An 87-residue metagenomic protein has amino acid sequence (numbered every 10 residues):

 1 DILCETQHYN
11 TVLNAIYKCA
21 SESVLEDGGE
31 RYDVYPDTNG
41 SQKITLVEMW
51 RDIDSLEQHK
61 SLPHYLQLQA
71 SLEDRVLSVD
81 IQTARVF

Functional and structural regions predicted by a protein language model:
D1-L3, V47-M49: Short hydrophobic/aromatic beta-strand micro-patches that form the beta-sheet surface supporting nucleotide- or nucleic
L3, Q7, H59-P63, Q67: Residues at secondary-structure transition points
E5-H8, G40, D52: Acidic/polar helix N-cap motif
H8-E30, H64: Short amphipathic alpha-helical segments
N10, R51-S61: Short amphipathic alpha-helices within nucleic acid-binding modules
V12, Y32-V34, I44-L46, L56: Hydrophobic packing within well-folded, soluble alpha/beta domains
L13-I16, H59-K60, Q69-L72: Short, flexible helix/strand-to-coil boundary loops that buttress conserved ligand/catalytic motifs in alpha/beta
D33-Q42, Q69-F87: Glycine-rich beta-strand-turn "strand-cap" elements at beta-sheet edges
